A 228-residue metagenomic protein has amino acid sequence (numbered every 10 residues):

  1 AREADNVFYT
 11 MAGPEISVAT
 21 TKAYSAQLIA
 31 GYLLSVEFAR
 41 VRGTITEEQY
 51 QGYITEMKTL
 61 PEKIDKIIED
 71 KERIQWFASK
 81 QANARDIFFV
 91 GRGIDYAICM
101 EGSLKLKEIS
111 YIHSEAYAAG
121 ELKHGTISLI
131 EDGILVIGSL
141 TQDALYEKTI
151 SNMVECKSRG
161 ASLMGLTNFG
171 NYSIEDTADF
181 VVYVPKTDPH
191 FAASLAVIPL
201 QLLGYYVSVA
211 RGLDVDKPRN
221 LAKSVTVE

Functional and structural regions predicted by a protein language model:
A1-E228: A SIS-like phosphosugar-recognition module
